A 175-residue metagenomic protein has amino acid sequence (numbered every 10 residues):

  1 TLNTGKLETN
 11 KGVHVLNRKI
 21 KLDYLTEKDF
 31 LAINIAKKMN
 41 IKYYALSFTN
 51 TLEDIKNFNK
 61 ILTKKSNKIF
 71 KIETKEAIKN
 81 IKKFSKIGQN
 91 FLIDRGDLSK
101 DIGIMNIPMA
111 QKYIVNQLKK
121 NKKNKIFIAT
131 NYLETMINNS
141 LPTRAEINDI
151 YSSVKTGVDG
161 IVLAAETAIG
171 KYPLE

Functional and structural regions predicted by a protein language model:
T1-E175: Non-catalytic helical/linker scaffolds that mediate oligomerization, partner binding, and domain coupling around large
